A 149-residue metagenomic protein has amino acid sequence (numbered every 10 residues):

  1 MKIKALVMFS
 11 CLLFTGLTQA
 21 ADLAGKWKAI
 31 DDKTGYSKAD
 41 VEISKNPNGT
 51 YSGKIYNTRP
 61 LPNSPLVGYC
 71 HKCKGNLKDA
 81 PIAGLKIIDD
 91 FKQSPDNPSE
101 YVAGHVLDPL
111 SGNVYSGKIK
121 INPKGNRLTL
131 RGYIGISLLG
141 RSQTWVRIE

Functional and structural regions predicted by a protein language model:
A5-F14: Sec-dependent N-terminal signal peptides
F14-A20: Sec/Tat signal peptide C-region and signal peptidase I cleavage site
A20-K28: Cleaved targeting-peptide boundary
K26, T50, G125-R127: Structural motif
A29-G117: Central antiparallel beta-sheet cores of small beta-barrel/beta-sandwich binding domains
G125-R127, Y133-E149: Edge beta-strand at a domain terminus
